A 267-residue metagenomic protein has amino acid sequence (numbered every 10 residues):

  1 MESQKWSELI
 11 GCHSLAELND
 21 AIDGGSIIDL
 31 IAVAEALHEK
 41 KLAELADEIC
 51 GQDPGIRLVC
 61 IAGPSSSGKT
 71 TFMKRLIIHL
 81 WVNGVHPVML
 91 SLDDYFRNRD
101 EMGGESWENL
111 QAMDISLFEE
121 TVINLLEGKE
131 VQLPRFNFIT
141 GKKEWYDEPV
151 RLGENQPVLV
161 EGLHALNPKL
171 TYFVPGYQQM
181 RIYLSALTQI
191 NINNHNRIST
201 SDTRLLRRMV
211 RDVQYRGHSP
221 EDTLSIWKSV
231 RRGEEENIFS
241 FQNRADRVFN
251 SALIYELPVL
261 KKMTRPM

Functional and structural regions predicted by a protein language model:
M1-D47: Charged, amphipathic alpha-helical linker segments immediately N-terminal to NTP-binding catalytic cores
K5, D29-A32, E39, Y172-M267: Conserved NTP phosphate-binding and transfer environment spanning the P-loop NTPase/kinase superfamily
V59-I61: Hydrophobic anchor at the beta1->P-loop junction of P-loop NTPases
S66: Walker A (P-loop) phosphate-binding loop of P-loop NTPases
K69: Conserved lysine of the Walker
F72-L76, S91: Hydrophobic positions on the alpha1 helix immediately C-terminal to the Walker A/P-loop
I78-V88: Post-Walker A helix-loop "phosphate-sensing" segment adjacent to the P-loop in P-loop NTPases
V88-L90, R97-E144, P157: Conserved nucleotide-sensing/catalytic segment adjacent to the nucleotide-binding pocket in NTP-handling enzymes
